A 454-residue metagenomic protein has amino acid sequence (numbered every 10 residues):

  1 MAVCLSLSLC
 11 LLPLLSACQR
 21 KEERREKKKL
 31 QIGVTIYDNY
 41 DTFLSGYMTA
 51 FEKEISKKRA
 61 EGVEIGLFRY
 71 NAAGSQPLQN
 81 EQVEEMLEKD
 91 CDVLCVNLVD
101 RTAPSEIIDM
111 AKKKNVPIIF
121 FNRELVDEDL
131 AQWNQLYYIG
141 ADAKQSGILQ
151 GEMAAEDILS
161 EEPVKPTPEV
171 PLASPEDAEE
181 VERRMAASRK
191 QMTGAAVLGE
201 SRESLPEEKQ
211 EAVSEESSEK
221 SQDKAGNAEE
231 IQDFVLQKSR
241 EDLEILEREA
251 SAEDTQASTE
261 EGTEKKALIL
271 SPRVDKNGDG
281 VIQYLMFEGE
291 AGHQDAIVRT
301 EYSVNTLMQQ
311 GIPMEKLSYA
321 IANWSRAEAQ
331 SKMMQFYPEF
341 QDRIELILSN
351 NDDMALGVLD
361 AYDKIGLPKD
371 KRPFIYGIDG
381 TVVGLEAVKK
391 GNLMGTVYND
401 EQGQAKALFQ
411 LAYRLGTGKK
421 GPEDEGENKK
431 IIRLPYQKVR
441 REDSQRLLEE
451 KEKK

Functional and structural regions predicted by a protein language model:
S16-A17: C-terminal motif of bacterial Sec signal peptides marking the signal peptidase cleavage site
K28, K165-L198, K224-N227, F234-E253 (+5 more regions): Hinge/cleft segment of the Venus flytrap/periplasmic-binding protein
Q31-E54, K58, F68-N80, L98-R101 (+2 more regions): Extracytoplasmic "Venus flytrap"
F43-R59, S146-Q150, E180-S188, V235-K238 (+6 more regions): Short, solvent-exposed amphipathic alpha-helices that sit in or adjacent to ligand/effector-binding or catalytic
K57-A72, M308-A322: Short beta-strand elements in bilobed, periplasmic/extracellular small-molecule ligand-binding domains
A73-V126, Y137-A141, D352-L356: Beta-alpha junction/loop-to-helix N-cap segments that form part of ligand/metal-binding clefts
V96-K113, L246, V298, Y302-S303 (+1 more regions): Hydrophobic alpha-helical
I107-Q145, A155-E182, Q256, G278-G280 (+1 more regions): Flexible loop/hinge segments that line or gate small-molecule binding clefts
